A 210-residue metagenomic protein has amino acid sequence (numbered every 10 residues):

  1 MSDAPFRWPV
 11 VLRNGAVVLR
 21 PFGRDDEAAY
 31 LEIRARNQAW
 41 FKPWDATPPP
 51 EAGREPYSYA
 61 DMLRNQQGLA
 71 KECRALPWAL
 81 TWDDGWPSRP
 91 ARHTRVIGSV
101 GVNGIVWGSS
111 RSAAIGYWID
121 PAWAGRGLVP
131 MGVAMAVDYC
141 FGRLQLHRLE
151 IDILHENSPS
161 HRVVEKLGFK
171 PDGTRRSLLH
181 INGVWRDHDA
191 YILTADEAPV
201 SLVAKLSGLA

Functional and structural regions predicted by a protein language model:
M1-A122, W185-A210: GNAT-family acyltransferases
R24, H155-N157: A short coil/beta-turn micro-motif at the C-terminal edge of the histidine kinase catalytic ATP-binding domain
V100, I105, V129-Y139, H155 (+2 more regions): Short, contiguous, well-ordered secondary-structure segments
W118-I119, G125-Y139, S158-K166: Conserved acetyl-CoA-binding loop-helix of GNAT-fold acetyltransferases
R143-D152: Conserved GNAT acetyl-CoA-binding A-motif
D152, K170-D187: Conserved catalytic-core motifs of GNAT/GCN5-like acyltransferases
